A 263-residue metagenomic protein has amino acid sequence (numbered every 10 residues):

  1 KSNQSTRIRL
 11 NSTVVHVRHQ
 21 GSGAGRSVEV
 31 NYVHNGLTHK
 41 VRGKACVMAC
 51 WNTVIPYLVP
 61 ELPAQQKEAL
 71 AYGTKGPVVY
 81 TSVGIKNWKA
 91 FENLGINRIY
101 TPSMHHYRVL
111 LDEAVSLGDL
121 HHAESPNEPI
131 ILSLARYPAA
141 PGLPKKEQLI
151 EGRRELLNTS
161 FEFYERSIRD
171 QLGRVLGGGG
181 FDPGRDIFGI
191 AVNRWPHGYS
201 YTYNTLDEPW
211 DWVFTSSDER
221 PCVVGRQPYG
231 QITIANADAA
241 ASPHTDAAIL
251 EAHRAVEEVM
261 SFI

Functional and structural regions predicted by a protein language model:
K1-S5: Short mixed-charge
T6, L10-L143: Mid-domain catalytic core of redox enzymes that form a hydrophobic substrate pocket/lid adjacent to a catalytic redox
V33, G84, A90-I263: Conserved flavin/dinucleotide-binding core of flavoenzymes
